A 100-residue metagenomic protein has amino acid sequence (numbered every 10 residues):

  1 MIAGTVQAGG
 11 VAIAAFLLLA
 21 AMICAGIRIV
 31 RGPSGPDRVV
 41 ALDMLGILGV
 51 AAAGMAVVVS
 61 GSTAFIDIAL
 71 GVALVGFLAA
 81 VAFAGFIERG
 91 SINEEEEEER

Functional and structural regions predicted by a protein language model:
M1-A14, A20-I23, G35, A53-I66 (+1 more regions): Flexible extramembrane loops and terminal tails that flank transmembrane helices in small membrane-associated subunits
G26-V40: Membrane-interface helix-loop junction between the first two transmembrane segments
R28-R31, V57, V75: Amphipathic alpha-helical interaction elements
D37-G46, E99-R100: Cytoplasmic-side transmembrane-helix entry/capping segments in multi-pass membrane proteins
M44-G54: Small-residue-rich segments of transmembrane alpha-helices in multi-pass membrane proteins, especially helix faces
L45, G71-L74: Hydrophobic residues within alpha-helical transmembrane segments of multi-pass solute transporters/permease subunits
A73-A82: Alpha-helical transmembrane segments and their membrane-interface exit regions
